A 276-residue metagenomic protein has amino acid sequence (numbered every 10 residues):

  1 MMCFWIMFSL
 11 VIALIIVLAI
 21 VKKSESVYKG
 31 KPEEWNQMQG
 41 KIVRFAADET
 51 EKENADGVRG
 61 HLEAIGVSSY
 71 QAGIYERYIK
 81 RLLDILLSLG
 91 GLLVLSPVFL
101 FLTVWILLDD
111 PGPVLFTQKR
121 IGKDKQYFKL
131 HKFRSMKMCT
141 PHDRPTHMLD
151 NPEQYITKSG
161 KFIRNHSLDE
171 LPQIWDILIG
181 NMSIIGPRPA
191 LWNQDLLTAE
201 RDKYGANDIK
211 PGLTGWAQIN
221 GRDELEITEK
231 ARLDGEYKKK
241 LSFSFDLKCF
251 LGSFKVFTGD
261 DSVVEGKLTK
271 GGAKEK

Functional and structural regions predicted by a protein language model:
C3-Q39, Q71-C139, F243, C249-K276: A hydrophobic, helix-centered structural microdomain
V21, E25-L62, P113, W175-K276: Hydrophobic structural segments characteristic of membrane proteins
E63-Y78, N151-Y155: Juxtamembrane loop-helix boundary motifs flanking transmembrane segments in multi-pass membrane proteins
A72, C139-K158, R188-D195, E229: Cytosolic-biased juxtamembrane loops and peripheral soluble domains of multi-pass membrane proteins
Q154, H166-D169, S242: Residue-level signal for the nucleotide or nucleotide-sugar donor/cofactor binding architecture
S159-H166, G235-K239: Short, well-ordered beta-strand elements within core beta-sheets of diverse protein domains
K161-S183: Short, conserved beta-strand/loop elements in beta-sheet-dominated catalytic cores that frequently flank divalent-metal
